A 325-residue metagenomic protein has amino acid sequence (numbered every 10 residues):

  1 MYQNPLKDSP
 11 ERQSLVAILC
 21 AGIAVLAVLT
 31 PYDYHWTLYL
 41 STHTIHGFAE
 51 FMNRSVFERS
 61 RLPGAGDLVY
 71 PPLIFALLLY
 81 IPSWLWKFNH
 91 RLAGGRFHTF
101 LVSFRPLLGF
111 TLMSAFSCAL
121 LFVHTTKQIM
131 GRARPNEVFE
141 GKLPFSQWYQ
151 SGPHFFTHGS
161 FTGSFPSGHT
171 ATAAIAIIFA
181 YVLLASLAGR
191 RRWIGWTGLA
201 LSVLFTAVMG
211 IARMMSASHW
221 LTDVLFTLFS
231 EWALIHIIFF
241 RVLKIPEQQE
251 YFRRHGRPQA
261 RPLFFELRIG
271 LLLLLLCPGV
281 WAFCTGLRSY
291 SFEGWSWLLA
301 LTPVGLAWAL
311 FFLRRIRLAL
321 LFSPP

Functional and structural regions predicted by a protein language model:
M1-H90, K127-M130, L143-F145, F156-T157 (+1 more regions): N-terminal transmembrane-helix/juxtamembrane module of multi-pass inner/ER membrane proteins
Y2-Q3, T30, L78-F97, A180-G189 (+2 more regions): Structural signal for the C-terminal ends of transmembrane alpha-helices and the immediately following loop
E11-V16, P106-G109, W193-L199, F264-L272 (+1 more regions): Membrane-interfacial loop-to-transmembrane alpha-helix junctions, especially the N-terminal start
L15-L29, M113, S117-C118, A200-L204 (+1 more regions): Alpha-helical transmembrane segments
F88-Q128, R192-L199: Interfacial segments of alpha-helical transmembrane regions
C118-P144: Aromatic-rich transmembrane-lumenal/periplasmic boundary elements in polytopic membrane proteins
W148-L298, R314: Membrane-embedded catalytic cores of phosphoryl/pyrophosphoryl-handling enzymes
S289-P325: C-terminal regulatory/interaction regions
